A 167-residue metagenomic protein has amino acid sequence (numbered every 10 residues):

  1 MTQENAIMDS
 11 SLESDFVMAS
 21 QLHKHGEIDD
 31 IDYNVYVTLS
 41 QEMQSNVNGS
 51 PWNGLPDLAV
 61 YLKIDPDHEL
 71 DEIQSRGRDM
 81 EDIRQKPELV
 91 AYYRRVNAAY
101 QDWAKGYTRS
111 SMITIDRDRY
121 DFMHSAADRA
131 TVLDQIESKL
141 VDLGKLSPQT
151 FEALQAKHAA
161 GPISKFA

Functional and structural regions predicted by a protein language model:
M1, V47-P51, W103: Short, flexible, glycine/charge-rich loop motifs used to bind or transfer phosphoryl groups or to couple energy/partner
M1-I7, L12, H23-I28: Conserved nucleotide-sensing/catalytic segment adjacent to the nucleotide-binding pocket in NTP-handling enzymes
Q3-E4, P56, R109-S111: A generic structural signal for alpha->beta connector loops
M8, L58-V60, I113-I115: Hydrophobic/aromatic beta-strand patches that form the interior of the parallel beta-sheet core in alpha/beta enzyme
L12-S14, I64-L70, R119-F122: Conserved nucleotide-binding/hydrolysis micro-motifs of P-loop NTPases
V17-M18, T114: Glycine-rich, often proline-containing surface loops adjacent to acidic residues and nearby aromatics that form
M18-A98: A glycine- and Lys/Arg-enriched "phosphate-lid" helix/loop adjacent to the NTP-binding pocket of small-molecule kinases
Q74-A167: NTP-dependent small-molecule kinase module
